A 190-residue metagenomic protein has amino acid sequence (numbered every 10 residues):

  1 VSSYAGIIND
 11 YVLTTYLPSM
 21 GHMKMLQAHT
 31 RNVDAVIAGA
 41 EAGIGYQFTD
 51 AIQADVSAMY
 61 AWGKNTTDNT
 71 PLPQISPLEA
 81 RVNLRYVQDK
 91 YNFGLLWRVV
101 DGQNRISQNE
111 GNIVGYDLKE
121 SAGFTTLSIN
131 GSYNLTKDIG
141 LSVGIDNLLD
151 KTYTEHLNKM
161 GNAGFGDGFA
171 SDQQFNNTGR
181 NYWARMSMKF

Functional and structural regions predicted by a protein language model:
S2-I8, V12, L17-Q108, L149: Gram-negative outer-membrane beta-barrel transporters
N9, A54, V99-G111, S132-F190: C-terminal beta-signal and adjacent terminal beta-strands/loops of Gram-negative outer-membrane beta-barrel proteins
R31-N32, P71-L72, D117-S121, Q173: Outer-membrane beta-barrel proteins
A38-A42, L78-V82, T125-I129, R180-M186: Hydrophobic, lipid-facing positions within transmembrane beta-strands of outer-membrane proteins
V87-Q88, S121, L135: Structural motif
V114-E120, L127-S132, D172: Short, glycine/charged-rich beta-strand-loop motifs at protein surfaces that mediate ligand recognition and catalysis
